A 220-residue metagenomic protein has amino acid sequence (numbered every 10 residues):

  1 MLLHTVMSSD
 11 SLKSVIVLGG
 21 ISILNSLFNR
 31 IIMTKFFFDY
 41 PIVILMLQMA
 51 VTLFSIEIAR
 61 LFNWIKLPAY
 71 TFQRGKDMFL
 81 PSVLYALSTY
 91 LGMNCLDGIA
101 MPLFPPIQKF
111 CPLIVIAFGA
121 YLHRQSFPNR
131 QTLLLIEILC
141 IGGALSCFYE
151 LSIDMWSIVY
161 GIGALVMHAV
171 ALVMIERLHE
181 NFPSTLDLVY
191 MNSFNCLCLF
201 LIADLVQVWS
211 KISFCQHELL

Functional and structural regions predicted by a protein language model:
M1-L220: Polytopic endomembrane small-metabolite transporters, centered on the Drug/Metabolite Transporter
